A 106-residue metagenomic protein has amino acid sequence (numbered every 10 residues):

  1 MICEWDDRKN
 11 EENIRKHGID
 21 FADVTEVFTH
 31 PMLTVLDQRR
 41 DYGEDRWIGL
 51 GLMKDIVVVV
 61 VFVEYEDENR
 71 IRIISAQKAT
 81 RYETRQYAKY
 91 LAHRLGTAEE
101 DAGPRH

Functional and structural regions predicted by a protein language model:
M1-H106: Ribonuclease/tRNase effector modules and their secretory precursors
